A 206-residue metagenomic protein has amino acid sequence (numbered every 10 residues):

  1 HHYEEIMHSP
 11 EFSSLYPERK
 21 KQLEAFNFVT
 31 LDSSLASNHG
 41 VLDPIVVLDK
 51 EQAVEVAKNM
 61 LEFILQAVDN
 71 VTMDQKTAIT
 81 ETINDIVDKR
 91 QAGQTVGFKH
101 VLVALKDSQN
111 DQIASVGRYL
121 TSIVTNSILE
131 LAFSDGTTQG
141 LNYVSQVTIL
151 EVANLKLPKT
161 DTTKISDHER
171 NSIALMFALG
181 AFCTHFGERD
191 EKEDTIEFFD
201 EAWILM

Functional and structural regions predicted by a protein language model:
H2-N27, L31-M206: P-loop NTPase motor domains
